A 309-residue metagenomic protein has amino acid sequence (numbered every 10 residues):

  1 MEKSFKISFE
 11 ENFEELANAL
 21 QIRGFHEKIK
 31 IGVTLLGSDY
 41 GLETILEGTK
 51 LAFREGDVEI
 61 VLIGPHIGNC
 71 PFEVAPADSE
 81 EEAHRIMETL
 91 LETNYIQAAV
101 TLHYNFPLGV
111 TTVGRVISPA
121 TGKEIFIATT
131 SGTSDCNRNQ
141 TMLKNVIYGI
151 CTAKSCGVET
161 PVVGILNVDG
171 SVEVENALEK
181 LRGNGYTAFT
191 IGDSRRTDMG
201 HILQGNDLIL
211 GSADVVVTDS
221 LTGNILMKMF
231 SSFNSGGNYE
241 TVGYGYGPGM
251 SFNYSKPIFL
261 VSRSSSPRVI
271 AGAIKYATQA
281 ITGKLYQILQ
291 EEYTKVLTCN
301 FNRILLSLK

Functional and structural regions predicted by a protein language model:
E2-P65: N-terminal phosphate-binding or glycine-rich loops at protein starts, especially the Walker A/P-loop of NTPases
S8-E14, E73-I96, D135-R138, R196-G211 (+1 more regions): Glycine-rich oxoanion-binding loops at beta->alpha junctions
F25-H26, E59, G157-V163, A188-R196 (+3 more regions): Flexible, glycine/charged-enriched surface loops at secondary-structure junctions
K30-E43, T133-L143, L260-P267: Short, glycine-rich nucleotide/cofactor-binding loops
E43, A52-V61, C136-G200, D214: Glycine-rich phosphate/diphosphate-binding loop of Rossmann-like nucleotide-binding domains
P71-I127: N-terminal glycine-rich phosphate/adenylate-binding segment common to multiple enzyme folds
F72, D78-R85, V174-S235: Active-site rim loops that border cofactor/substrate pockets in soluble metabolic enzymes
I117-D135, L210-L306: Glycine-rich phosphate/nucleotide-binding loop
